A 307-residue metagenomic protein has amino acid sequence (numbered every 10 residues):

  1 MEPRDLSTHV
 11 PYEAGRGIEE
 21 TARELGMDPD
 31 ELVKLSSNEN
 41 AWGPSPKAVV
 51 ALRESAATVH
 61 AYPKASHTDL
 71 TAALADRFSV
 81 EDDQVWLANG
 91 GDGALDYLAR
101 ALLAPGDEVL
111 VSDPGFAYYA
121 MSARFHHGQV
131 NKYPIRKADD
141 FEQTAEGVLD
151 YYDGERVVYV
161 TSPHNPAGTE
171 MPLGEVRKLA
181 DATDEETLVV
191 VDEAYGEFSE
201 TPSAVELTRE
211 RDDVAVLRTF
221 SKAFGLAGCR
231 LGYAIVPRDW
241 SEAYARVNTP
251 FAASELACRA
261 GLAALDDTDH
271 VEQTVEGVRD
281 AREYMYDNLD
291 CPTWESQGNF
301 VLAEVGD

Functional and structural regions predicted by a protein language model:
M1-A61, G154: N-terminal "arm"/small-domain region of PLP-dependent enzymes with the aminotransferase-like
D30-E31, E81-V85, G106-E108, E186 (+1 more regions): Short acidic capping loops at alpha-helix termini that bridge into adjacent secondary structure
V50-N89, A281-Y284: Conserved N-terminal alpha-helix of the aminotransferase class I/II PLP-enzyme fold
H67-T71, D83-V109, G232: Conserved beta-loop-alpha segment that forms the PLP phosphate-binding cup at the N-terminus of a helix
A101-E155, V160: PLP-dependent aminotransferase-like
R136-E193, E197-S199: Active-site phosphate-binding strand-loop segment of PLP-dependent enzymes
V214-D287, P292-W294: PLP-dependent aminotransferase class I/II
C291-P292, F300-D307: Conserved C-terminal alpha-helix-loop-beta "cap" of PLP-dependent enzymes that closes/shapes the active-site mouth
